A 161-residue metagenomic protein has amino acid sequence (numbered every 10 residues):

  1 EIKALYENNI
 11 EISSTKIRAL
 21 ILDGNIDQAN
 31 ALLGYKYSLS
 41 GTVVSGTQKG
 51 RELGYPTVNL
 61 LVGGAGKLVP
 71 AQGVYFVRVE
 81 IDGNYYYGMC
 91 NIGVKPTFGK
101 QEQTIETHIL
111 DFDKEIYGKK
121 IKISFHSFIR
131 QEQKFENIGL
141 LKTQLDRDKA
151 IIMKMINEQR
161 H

Functional and structural regions predicted by a protein language model:
E1-P56, D82, K134-K142: Classical nucleotidyltransferase
S45-H161: Phosphate/ribose-recognition catalytic cores of enzymes acting on nucleotide-derived substrates
